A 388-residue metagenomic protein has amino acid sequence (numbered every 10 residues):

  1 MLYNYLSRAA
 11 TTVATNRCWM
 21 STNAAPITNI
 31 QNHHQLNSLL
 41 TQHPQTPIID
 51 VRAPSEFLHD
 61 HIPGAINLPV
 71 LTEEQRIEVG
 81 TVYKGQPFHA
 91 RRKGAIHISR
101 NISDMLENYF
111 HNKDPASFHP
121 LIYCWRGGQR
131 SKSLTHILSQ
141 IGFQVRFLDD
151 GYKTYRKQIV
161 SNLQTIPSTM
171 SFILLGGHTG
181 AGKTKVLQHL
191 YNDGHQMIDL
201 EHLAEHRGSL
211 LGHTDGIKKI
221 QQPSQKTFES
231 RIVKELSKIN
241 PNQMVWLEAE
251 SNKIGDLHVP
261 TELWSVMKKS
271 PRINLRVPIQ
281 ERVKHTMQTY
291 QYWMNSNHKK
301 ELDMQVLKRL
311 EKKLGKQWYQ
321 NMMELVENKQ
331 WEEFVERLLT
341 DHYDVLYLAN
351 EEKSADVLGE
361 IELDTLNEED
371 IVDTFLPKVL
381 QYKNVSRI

Functional and structural regions predicted by a protein language model:
L2-P63, S161-P167, F172-G176: Flexible, polar/low-complexity N-terminal or interdomain linker segments that lie immediately upstream of folded
Q42-D114: Positively charged, proline/Ser/Thr-rich regional signature most characteristic of the Rhodanese/CDC25-like
A90-D149: Catalytic cysteine-centered active loop of the rhodanese-like fold, especially the PTP/DSP P-loop
Q129-R130, S171-N192: Glycine-rich phosphate-binding P-loop
S139-K157, D199-H206: A short glycine-rich beta-strand->turn/loop micro-motif centered on a GG-aromatic cluster
V145-V160, S168, M287-Q291, H298: Long, charge-dense
H195-S265: Conserved nucleotide-sensing/catalytic segment adjacent to the nucleotide-binding pocket in NTP-handling enzymes
S265-R272, R276-I388: Conserved NTP phosphate-binding and transfer environment spanning the P-loop NTPase/kinase superfamily
